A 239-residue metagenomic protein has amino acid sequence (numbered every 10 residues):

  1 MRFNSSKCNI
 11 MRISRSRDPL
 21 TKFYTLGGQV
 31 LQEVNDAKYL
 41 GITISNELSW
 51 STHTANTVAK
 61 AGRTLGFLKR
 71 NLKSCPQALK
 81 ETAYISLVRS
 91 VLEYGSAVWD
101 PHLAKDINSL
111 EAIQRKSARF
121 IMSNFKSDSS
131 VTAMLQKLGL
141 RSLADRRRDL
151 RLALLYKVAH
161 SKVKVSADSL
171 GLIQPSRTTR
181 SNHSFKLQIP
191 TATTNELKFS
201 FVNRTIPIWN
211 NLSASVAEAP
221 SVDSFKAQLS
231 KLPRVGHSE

Functional and structural regions predicted by a protein language model:
M1-N4, N9-M11, D106-T178: Short, charged alpha-helical motifs in flexible N/C-terminal segments and linkers
R2-N35: Short, conserved micro-motifs composed of acidic
Q29-V98: Basic, alpha-helical interaction scaffolds
Y39-E47, A61, V88, L92-D100 (+4 more regions): Short, conserved catalytic/metal-binding micro-motifs enriched in Asp/Glu and His
L48-T57, N71-T82, D100-L110, G139-A144 (+2 more regions): Conserved, non-catalytic sequence blocks in retroelement Pol enzymes and Pol-derived host proteins
G66, K73, V88, A118 (+8 more regions): Hydrophobic alpha-helix feature that most strongly marks membrane-spanning transmembrane helices and their immediate
V158-R204: Amphipathic alpha-helical
